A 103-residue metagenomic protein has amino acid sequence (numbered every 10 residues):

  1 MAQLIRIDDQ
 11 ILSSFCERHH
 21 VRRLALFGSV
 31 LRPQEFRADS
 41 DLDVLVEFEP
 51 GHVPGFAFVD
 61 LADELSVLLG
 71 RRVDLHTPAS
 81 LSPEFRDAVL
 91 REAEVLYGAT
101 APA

Functional and structural regions predicted by a protein language model:
M1-A25, L31-A38, E49-A103: Catalytic core of pol beta-like nucleotidyltransferases
S40-L42: Change "...and in nucleic-acid phosphodiester-cleaving endonucleases..." to "...and in nucleic-acid processing enzymes
L45-E47: Short hydrophobic/aromatic beta-strand micro-patches that form the beta-sheet surface supporting nucleotide- or nucleic
